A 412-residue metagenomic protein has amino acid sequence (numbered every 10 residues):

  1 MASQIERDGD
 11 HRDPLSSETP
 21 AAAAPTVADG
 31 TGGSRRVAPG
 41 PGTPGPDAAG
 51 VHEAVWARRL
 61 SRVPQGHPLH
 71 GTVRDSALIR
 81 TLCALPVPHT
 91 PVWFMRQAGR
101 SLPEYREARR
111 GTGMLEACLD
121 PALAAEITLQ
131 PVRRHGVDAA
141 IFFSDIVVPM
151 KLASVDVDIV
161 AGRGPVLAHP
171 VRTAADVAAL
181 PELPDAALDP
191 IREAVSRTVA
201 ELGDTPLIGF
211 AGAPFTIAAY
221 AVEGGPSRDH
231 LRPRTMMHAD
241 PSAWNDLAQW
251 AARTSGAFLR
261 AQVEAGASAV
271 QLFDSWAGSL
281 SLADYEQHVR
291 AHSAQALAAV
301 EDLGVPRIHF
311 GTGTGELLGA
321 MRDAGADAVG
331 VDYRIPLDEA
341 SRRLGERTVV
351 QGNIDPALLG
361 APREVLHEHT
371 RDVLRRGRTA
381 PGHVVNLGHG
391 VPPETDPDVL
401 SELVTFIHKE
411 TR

Functional and structural regions predicted by a protein language model:
A2-Q4, P46, G50-A161, P397-R412: N-terminal basic, low-complexity leaders that serve as flexible interaction/assembly modules and, when applicable, as
S3-H11, E18: Short, intrinsically disordered low-complexity segments enriched in Ser/Thr with adjacent Pro
D10-D13, D29, D47: Intrinsic-disorder-associated, low-complexity terminal segments enriched in Asp/Asn/His/Tyr and depleted of Lys/Arg
V63-P64, R106-C118, T173-P184, D302 (+1 more regions): Short, basic, glycine/proline-bearing loop/turn elements
F143-D158, V171-R172, A178-P184, A267-Y285 (+1 more regions): Glycine-rich, proline-tolerant flexible connector loops at the mouths of alpha/beta enzymes
V155-H169, Y220-P233: Short, flexible, mixed-charge acidic loops at enzyme active sites
G162-A200, T205: A gly/proline- and charged-residue-enriched helix-loop-helix capping module
A187-R412: Active-site loop segments of alpha/beta catalytic cores
